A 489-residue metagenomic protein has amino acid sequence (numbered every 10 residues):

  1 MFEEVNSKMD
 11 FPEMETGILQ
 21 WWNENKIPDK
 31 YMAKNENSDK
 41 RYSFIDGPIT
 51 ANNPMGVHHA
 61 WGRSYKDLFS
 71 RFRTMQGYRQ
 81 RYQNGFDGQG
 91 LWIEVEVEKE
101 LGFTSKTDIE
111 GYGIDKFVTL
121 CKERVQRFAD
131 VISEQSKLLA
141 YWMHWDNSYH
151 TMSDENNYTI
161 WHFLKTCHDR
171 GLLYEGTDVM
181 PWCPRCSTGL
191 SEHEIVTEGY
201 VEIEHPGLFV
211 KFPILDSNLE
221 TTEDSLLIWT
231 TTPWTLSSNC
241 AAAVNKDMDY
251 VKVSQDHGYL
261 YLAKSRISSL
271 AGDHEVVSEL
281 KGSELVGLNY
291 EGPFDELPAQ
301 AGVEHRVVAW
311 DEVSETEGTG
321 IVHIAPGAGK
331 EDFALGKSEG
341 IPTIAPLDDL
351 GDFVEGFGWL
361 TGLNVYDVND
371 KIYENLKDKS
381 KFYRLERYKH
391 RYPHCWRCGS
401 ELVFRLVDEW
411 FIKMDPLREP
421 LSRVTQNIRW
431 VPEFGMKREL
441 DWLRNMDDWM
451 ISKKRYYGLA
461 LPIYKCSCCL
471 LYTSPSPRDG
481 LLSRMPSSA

Functional and structural regions predicted by a protein language model:
M1-D249, V253-H257, A325-S338, P342-F357 (+2 more regions): N-terminal, positively charged nucleic-acid-binding surface of large information/translation enzymes
R79, S238-L350: Catalytic alpha/beta core of large soluble enzyme barrels
K116-R124, W310-K330, V424-E439: Extended, non-catalytic structural segments that build the interaction scaffolds of large macromolecular assemblies
G356-V365: A short-motif feature that recognizes glycine-rich, charge-decorated loops that bind or process nucleotide phosphates
V368-Y383: Phosphate/diphosphate-binding loops
Y472-D479: Conserved small/polar residues in nucleotide/adenosyl-binding loops
R484-A489: Hydrophobic alpha-helical segments, chiefly the membrane-spanning helices and signal/signal-anchor peptides
